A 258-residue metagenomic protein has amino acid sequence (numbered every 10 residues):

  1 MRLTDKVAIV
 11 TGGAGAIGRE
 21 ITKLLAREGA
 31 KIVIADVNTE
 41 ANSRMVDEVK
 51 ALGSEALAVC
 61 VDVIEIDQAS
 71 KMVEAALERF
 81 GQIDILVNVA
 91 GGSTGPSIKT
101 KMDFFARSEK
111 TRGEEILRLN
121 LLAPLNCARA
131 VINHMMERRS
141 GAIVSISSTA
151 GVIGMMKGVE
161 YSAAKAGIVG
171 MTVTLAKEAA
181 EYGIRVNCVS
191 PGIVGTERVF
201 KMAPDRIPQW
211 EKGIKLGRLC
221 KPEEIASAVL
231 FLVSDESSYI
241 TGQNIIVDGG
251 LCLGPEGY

Functional and structural regions predicted by a protein language model:
L3-V33, L175: Canonical Rossmann dinucleotide-binding motif of NAD(H)/NADP(H)-dependent dehydrogenases/reductases, specifically
P96-E114, V199, W210: Substrate-binding pocket helix/loop in short-chain dehydrogenase/reductase
A128, A164, T172: Active-site helix of classical SDR
N133, K177-E181, S238: Alpha-helical segment proximal to the catalytic Tyr-Lys
S148: Residue(s) in the substrate-gating loop at a strand-loop-helix junction that position the organic substrate next
I153, L230, T241-Y258: Short C-terminal tail/terminal secondary-structure segment of NAD(P)H-dependent dehydrogenase/reductase domains
I214-I225, E236: A conserved structural motif in NAD(P)-dependent oxidoreductases
